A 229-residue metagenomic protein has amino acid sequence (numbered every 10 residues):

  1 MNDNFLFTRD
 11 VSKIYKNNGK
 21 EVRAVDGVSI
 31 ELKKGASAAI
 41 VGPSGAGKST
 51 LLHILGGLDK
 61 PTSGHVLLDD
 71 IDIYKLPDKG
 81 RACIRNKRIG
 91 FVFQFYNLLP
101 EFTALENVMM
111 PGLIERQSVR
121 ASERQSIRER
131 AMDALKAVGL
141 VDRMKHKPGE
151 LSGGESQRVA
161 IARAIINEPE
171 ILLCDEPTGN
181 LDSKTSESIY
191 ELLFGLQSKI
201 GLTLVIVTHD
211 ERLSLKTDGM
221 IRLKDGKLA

Functional and structural regions predicted by a protein language model:
N4-L223: ABC family nucleotide-binding domain
